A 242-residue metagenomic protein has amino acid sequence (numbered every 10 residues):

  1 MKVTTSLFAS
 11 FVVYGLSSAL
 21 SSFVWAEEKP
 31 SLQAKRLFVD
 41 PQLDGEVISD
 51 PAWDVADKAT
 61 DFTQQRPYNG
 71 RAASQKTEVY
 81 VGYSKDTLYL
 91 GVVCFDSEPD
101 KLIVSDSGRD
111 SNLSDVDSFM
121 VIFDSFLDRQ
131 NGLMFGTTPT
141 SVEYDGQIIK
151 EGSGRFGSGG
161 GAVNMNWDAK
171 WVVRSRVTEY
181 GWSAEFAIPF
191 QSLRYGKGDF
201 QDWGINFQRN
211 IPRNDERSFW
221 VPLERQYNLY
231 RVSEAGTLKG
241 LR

Functional and structural regions predicted by a protein language model:
M1-T5: Positively charged n-region of N-terminal signal peptides that target proteins for export
A9-A19: Bacterial N-terminal signal peptides
W25-R242: Structural preference for beta-rich elements and adjacent junctions enriched in aromatics
